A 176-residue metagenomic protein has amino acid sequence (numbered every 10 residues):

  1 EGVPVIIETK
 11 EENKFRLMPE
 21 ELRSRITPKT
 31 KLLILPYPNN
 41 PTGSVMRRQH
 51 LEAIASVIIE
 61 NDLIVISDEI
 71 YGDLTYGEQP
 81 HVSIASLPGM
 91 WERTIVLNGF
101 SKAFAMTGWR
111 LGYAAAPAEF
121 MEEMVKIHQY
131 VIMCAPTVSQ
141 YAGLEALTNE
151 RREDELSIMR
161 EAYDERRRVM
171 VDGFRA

Functional and structural regions predicted by a protein language model:
E1-P4: Substrate-binding/gating loop at the entrance of the active-site cleft, primarily in PLP-dependent aminotransferase-like
I6, S67, R93-T94: A generic structural-conservation signal
I7, L35-P36, L87, F100: Generic beta-structure capping elements
T9-E78: Active-site phosphate-binding strand-loop segment of PLP-dependent enzymes
R25, H50-N61, S83-L87, E145 (+2 more regions): Alpha-helical structural signal in soluble globular domains
Q79-H81, W91: Ligand-binding "clamshell"
H81-V82, L97: Conserved flavin/dinucleotide-binding core of flavoenzymes
L87, E92-D164, R168-F174: Conserved core segment of the aminotransferase class I/II
